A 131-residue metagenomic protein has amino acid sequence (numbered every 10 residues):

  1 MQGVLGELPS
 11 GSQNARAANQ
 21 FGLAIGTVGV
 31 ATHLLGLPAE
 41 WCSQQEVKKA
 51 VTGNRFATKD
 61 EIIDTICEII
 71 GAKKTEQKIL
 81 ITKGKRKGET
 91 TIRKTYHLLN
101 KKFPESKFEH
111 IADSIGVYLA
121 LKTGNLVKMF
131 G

Functional and structural regions predicted by a protein language model:
M1-G131: Phosphate- and other anionic-substrate recognition elements at nucleic-acid/protein interfaces
